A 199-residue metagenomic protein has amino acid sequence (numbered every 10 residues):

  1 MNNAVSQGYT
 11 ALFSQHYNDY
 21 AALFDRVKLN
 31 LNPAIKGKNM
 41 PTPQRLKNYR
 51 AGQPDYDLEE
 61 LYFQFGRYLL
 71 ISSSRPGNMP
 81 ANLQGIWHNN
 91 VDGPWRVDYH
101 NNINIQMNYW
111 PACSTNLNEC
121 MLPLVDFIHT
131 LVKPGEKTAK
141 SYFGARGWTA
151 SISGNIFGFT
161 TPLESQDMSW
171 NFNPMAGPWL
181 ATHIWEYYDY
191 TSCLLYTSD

Functional and structural regions predicted by a protein language model:
M1-Y99, N118-T138: Acidic/polar, glycine-enriched structural segments that form the non-catalytic walls/loops of the carbohydrate-binding
G37-M40, Q44, I86, N102 (+2 more regions): A generic structural signal for ordered alpha-helices
Y49-Q53, N116-E119, P123-A181, Y188-D189: Active-site lining segments of carbohydrate-active enzymes
F63, N101-I105, P174-A181: Short alpha-helical patches at coil-to-helix transitions and adjacent helical residues in well-structured domains
L69-I71, M107-N118, L180-C193: Well-ordered alpha-helical scaffold segments within catalytic/enzyme domains
Y196-D199: Conserved small/polar residues in nucleotide/adenosyl-binding loops
